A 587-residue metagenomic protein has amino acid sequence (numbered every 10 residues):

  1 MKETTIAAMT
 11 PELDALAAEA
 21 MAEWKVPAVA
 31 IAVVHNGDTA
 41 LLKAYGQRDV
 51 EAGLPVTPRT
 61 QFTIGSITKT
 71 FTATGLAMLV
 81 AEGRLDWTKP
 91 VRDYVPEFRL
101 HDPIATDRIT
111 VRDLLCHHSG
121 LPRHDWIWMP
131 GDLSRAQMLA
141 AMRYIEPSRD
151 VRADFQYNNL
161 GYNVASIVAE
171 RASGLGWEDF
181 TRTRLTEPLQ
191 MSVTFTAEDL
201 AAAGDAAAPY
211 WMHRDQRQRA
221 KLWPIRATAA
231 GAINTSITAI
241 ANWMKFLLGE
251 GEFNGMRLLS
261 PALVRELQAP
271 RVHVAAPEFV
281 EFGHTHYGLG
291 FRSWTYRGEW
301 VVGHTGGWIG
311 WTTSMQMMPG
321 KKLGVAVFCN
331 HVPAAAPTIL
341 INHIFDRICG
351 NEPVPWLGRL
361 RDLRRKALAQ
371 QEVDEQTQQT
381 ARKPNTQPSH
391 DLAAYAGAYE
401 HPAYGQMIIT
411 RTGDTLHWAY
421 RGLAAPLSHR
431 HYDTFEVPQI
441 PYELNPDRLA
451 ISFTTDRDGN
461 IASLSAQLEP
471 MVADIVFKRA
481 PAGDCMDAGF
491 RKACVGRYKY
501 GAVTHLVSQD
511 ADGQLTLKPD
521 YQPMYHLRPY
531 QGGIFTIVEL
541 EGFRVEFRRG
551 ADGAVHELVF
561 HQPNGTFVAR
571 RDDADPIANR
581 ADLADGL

Functional and structural regions predicted by a protein language model:
K2-K43, W126-M129, E170-T183, E187 (+4 more regions): Catalytic loop of the DD-peptidase/beta-lactamase superfamily, centered on the K-T-G motif and neighboring
T4-I64, R84-T88, D93, R99-P103 (+4 more regions): Short, conserved catalytic-motif segment at the N-terminal edge
T10, T68-A73, R108-V111, Y157-Y162 (+2 more regions): Short alpha-helical patches at coil-to-helix transitions and adjacent helical residues in well-structured domains
E12-L16, A28, P58, T63-I67 (+6 more regions): Active-site helix/loop module of the DD-peptidase/beta-lactamase fold, centered on the serine-lysine SxxK catalytic
L76: Short alpha-helical "switch" segments that flank and position catalytic residues in signal-transduction proteins
S148-R152: Cytochrome P450 catalytic-domain "roof"
P209-Y210, T235: Fold-level recognition of mixed alpha/beta catalytic cores in primary-metabolism enzymes, strongest
